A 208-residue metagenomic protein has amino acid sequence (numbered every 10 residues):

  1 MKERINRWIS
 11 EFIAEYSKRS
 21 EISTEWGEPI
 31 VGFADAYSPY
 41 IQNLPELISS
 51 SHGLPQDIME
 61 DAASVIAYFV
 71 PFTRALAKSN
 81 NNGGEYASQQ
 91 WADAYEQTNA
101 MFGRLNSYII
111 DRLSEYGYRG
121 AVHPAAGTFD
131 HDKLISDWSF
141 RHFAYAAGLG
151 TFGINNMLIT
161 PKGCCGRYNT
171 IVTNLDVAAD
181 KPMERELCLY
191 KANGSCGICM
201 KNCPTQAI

Functional and structural regions predicted by a protein language model:
M1-A94: Non-catalytic, usually N-terminal nucleic-acid engagement modules in DNA/RNA processing proteins
A87-I208: Catalytic cores of enzyme domains
